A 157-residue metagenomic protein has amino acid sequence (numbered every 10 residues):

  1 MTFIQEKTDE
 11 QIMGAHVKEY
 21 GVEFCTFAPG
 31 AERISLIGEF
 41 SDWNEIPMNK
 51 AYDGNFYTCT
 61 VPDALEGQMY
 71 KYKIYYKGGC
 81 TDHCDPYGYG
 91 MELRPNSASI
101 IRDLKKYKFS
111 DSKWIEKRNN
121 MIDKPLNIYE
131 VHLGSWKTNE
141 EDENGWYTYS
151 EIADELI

Functional and structural regions predicted by a protein language model:
M1-E23, W43, A51-E151, E155: The feature marks proteins involved in alpha-glucan
T26, G38, I74: Glycine-rich, histidine-containing beta strand-loop boundary motifs that form or position
F27-I34, S41-W43, L65: Short proline/glycine-enriched turn/loop motifs at strand-loop junctions of beta-rich domains
I34-L36, Y70: Short beta-strand elements bearing conserved aromatic residues within extracellular beta-rich modules
